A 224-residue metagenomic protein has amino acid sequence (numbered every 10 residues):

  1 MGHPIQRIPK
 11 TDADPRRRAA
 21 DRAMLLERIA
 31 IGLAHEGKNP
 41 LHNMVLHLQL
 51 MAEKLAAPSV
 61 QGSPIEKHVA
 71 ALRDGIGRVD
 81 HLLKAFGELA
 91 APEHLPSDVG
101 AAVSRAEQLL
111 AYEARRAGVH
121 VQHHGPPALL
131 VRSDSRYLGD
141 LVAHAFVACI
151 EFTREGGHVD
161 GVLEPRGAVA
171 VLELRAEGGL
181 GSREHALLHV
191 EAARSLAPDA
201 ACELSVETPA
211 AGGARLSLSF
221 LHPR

Functional and structural regions predicted by a protein language model:
G2-P4, I8-R18, R28, G37 (+2 more regions): Histidine phosphotransfer helical core of two-component systems
R28, A101, R136-A148, L188-A192: Conserved alpha-helix in the HATPase_c
P64-A117: Conserved DHp (HisKA) dimerization/phosphotransfer helix of two-component histidine kinases, i.e., the long coiled-coil
L95, P127, D134, L138: Conserved ATP-binding motifs of the histidine kinase catalytic
H120-L130, R166: Conserved catalytic submotifs in the C-terminal HATPase_c
G156-R175: Short beta-strand/loop element within the Bergerat-fold HATPase_c
H189-C202, H222: Conserved glycine-/histidine-rich ATP-lid loop and adjacent helix of the Bergerat-fold HATPase_c
A200-P209, L216: Glycine-rich ATP-binding loops of the HATPase_c
